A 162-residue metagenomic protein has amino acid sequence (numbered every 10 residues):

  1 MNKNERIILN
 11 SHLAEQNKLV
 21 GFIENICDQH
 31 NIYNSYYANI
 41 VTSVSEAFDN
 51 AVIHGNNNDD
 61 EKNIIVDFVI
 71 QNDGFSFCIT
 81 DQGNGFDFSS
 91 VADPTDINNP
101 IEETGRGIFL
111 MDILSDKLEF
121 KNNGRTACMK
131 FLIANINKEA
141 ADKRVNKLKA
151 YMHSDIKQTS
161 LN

Functional and structural regions predicted by a protein language model:
M1-R6, V52-N162: Conserved beta-strand-loop-beta-strand hairpin that lines the nucleotide-binding pocket of ATP/GTP-utilizing enzymes
R6-N17: STAS-typified acidic loop motif
A14, S35-A38, K62: Conserved catalytic/ATP-binding subdomain
K18-F22, I113: Long, highly charged amphipathic alpha-helices
G21-S45, P100-I101: Conserved short strand/loop->alpha-helix "switch" segment adjacent to the catalytic nucleotide/phosphoryl-transfer site
A47, A51: Hydrophobic residues in the alpha-helical elements that line and stabilize the ATP-binding pocket of the HATPase_c
